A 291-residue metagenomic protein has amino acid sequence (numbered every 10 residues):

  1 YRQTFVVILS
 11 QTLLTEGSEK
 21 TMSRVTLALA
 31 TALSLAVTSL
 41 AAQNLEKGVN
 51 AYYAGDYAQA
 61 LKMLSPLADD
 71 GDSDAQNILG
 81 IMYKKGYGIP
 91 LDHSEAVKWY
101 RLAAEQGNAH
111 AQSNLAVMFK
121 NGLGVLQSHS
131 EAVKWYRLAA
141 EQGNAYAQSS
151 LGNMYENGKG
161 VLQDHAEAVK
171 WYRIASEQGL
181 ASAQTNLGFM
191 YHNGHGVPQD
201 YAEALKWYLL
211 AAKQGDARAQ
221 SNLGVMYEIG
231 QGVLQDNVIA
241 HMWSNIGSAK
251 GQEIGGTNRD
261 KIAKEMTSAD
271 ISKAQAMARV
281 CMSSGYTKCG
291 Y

Functional and structural regions predicted by a protein language model:
A28-A36: Bacterial N-terminal signal peptides
S39-M63, Y291: N-terminal leader/linker segments that initiate helical-solenoid repeat arrays
N44-A51, P66-L67, I78-K85, N114-N121 (+5 more regions): Hydrophobic face of amphipathic alpha-helices that form TPR/SEL1-like repeat modules and related alpha-solenoid
L45, N77, K98, S113 (+7 more regions): TPR/TPR-like alpha-solenoid signature
A51-D56, D69-D72, K85-Y87, D92 (+14 more regions): Short helix-capping/linker turns of helical repeat alpha-solenoids
E253-Y291: Terminal, low-structured helical/coil segments at or just beyond the last alpha-helical repeat
